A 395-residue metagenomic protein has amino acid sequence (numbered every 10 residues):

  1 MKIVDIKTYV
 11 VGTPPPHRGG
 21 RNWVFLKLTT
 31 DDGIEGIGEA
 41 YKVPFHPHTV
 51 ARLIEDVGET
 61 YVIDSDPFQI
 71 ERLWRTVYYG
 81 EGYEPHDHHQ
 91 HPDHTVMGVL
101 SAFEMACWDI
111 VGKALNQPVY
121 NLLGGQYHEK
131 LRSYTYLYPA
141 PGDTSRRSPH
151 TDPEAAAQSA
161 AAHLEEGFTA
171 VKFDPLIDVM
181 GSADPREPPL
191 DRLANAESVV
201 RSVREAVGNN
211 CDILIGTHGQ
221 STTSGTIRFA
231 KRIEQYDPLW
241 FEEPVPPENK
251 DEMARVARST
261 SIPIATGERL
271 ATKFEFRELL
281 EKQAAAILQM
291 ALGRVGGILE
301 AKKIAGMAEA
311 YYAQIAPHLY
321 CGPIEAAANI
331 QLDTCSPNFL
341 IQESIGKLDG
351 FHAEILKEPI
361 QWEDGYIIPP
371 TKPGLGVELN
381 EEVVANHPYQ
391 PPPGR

Functional and structural regions predicted by a protein language model:
M1-V43, L348-A353: Structured beta-strand/loop patches that form or line metal/cofactor-binding pockets in enzymes
I3, G33, G58, F103 (+8 more regions): Conserved, mostly hydrophobic/aromatic
D5, A170-V171, W240, I287 (+1 more regions): Residues at the N-termini of beta-strands
T29, H48, K231, D237 (+2 more regions): Shared catalytic-loop signature of beta/alpha-barrel
T29-A114: Metal- or metallocofactor-binding catalytic centers and their adjacent structured scaffolds across diverse enzyme
G98, E104-A140, E166-T169: Glycine-rich, aromatic-flanked loop segments that form ligand/cofactor-binding clefts across common enzyme folds
K130, Y134-A254, S259: Metal-dependent enolase-superfamily TIM-barrel catalytic cores that perform enediolate-based chemistry
I355-R395: C-terminal extensions of enzymes
